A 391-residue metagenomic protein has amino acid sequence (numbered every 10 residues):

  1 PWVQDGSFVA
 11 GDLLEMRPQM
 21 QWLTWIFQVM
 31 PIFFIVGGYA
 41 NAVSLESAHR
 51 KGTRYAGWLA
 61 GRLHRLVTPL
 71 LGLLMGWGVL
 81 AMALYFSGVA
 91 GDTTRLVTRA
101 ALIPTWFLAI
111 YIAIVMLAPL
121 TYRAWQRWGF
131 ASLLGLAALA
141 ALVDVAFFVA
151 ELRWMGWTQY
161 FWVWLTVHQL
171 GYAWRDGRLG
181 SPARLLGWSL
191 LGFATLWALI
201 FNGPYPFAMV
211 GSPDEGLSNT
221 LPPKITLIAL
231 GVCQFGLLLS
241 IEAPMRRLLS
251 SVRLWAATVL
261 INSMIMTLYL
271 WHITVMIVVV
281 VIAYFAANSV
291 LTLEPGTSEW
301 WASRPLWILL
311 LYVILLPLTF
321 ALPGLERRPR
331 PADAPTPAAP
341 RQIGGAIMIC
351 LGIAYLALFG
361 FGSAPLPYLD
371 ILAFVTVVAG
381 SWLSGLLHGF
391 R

Functional and structural regions predicted by a protein language model:
P1-R391: Alpha-helical transmembrane segments and their immediate juxtamembrane cytosolic regions
